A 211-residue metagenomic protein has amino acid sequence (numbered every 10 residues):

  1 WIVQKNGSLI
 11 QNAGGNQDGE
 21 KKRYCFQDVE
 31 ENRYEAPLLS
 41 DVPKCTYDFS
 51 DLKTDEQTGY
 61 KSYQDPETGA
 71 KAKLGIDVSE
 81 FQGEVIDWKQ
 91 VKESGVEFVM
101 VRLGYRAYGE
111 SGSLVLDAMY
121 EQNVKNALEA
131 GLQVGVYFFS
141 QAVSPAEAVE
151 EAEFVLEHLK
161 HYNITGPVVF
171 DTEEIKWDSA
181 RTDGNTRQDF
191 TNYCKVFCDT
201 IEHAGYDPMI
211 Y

Functional and structural regions predicted by a protein language model:
N6-G104: Boundary/entry segment of secreted carbohydrate-active catalytic domains
Y60, T68-V196, E202-A204: Substrate-binding cleft of extracellular glycoside hydrolase catalytic domains
I201-Y211: Aromatic-lined carbohydrate-recognition surfaces of secreted/lumenal glycan-active proteins
